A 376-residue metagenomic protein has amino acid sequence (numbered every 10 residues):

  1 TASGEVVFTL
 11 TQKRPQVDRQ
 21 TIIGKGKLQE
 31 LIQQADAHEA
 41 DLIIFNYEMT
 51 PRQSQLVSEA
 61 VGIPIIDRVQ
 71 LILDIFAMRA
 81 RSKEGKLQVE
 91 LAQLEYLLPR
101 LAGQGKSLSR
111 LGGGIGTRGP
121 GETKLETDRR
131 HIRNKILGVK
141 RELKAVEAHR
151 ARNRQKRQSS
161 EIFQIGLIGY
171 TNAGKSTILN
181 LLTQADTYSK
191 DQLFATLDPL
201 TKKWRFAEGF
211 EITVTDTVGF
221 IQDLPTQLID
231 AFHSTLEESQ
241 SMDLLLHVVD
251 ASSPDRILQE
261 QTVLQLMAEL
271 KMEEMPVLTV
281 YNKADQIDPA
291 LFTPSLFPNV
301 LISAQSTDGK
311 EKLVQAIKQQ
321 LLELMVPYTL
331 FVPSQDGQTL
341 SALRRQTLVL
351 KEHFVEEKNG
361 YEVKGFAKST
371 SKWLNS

Functional and structural regions predicted by a protein language model:
T1-Q164: Conserved P-loop NTPase architecture
T9-Q12, I44-N46, H247-D250, V280-N282 (+2 more regions): Conserved beta-strand segments of the P-loop GTPase G domain that flank and frequently precede/overlap
R14-Q16, E48-P51, Q70-L73, V218-I221 (+4 more regions): Conserved nucleotide-binding/hydrolysis micro-motifs of P-loop NTPases
Q16-T21, R79-E84, K124, D186-Y188 (+3 more regions): Flexible beta-alpha connector loops of hexameric P-loop NTPases
I32-A37, M49-I63, G209-F210, F232-N299: Conserved C-terminal guanine-recognition region of P-loop GTPase G domains, centered on the G4
I63-G113, E273-L278, A284-S334: Canonical P-loop GTPase G-domain recognition
R110-T226, L236-Q240: Conserved G1/Walker A P-loop phosphate-binding module
L324-S376: NTP-binding/hydrolysis catalytic cores, primarily Walker-type P-loop NTPases
